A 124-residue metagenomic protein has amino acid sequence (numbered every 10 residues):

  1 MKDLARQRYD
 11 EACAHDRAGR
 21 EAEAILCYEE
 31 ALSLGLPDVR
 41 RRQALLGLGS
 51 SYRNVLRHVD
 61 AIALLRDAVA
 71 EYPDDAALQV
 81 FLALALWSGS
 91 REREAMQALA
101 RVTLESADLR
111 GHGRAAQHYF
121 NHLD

Functional and structural regions predicted by a protein language model:
M1-E11, H15-R17, H122: N-terminal alpha-helical interaction modules that lie
K2, L36-V39, P73, A107: Short coil turns that delineate tetratricopeptide repeat
R6, V39-Q43, A77, A115: Start-of-helix register in tetratricopeptide repeats
D10-E71: Alpha-helical adaptor scaffolds
A14, S51, A85, V102 (+1 more regions): TPR/TPR-like alpha-solenoid repeats
I25, I62, R93-A100, G113-Q117: Conserved positions within tetratricopeptide repeat
W87-D108, N121: TPR/TPR-like (Sel1-like) alpha-helical repeat modules
